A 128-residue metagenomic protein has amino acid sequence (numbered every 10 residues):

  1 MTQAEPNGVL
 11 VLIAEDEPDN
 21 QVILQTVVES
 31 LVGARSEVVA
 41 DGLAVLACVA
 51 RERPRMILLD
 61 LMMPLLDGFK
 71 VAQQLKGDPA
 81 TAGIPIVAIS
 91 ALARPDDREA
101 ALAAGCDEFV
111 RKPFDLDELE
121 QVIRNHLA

Functional and structural regions predicted by a protein language model:
E15: Conserved acidic carboxylate
P18-E37: Two-component/phosphorelay signaling modules centered on CheY-like receiver
V38-M56: Acidic, metal-coordinating helix/loop segments flanking the phosphotransfer/catalytic sites of two-component signaling
V39-L43, R98, L116: Conserved Asp/Asn-Gly motif in the active-site loop of CheY-like receiver
M63: Receiver (REC) domain active-site loop signature in two-component systems and cognate sites in sensor histidine kinases
F114-I123: C-terminal output helix
